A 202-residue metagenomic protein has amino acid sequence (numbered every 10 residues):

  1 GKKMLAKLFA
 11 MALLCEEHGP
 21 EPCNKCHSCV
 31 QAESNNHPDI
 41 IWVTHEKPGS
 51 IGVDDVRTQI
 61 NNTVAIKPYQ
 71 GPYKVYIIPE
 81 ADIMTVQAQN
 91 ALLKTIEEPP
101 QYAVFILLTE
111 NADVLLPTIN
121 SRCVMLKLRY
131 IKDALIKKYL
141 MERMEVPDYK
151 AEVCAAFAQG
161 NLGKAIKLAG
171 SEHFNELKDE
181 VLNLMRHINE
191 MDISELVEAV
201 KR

Functional and structural regions predicted by a protein language model:
G1-M11, Q31, Q101-A103, N111-R202: Charged, glycine-rich active-site and insertion segments that engage polyanionic ligands
G1-Q87: Clamp-loader machinery-focused feature within the broader ASCE/P-loop NTPase space
I41, Y76, I106, V124-L126: Hydrophobic/aromatic beta-strand patches that form the interior of the parallel beta-sheet core in alpha/beta enzyme
E80-A81, L107-A112: A short beta-strand-to-loop transition that corresponds to the Sensor-1 phosphate-sensing loop of AAA+ P-loop ATPases
N90-L107: Conserved catalytic/switch belt of AAA+ P-loop NTPases
